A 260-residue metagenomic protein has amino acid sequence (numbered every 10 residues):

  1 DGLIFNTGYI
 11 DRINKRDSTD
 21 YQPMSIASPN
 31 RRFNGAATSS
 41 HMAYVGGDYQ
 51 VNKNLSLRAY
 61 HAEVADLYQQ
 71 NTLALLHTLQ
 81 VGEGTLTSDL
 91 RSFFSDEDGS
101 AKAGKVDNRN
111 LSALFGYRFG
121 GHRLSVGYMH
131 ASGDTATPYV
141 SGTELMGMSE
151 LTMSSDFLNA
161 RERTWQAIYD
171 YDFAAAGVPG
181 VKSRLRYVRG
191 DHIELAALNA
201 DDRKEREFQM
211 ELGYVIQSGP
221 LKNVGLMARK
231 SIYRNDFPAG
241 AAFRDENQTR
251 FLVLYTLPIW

Functional and structural regions predicted by a protein language model:
D1, D48-V51, H77-V81, G116-F119 (+5 more regions): Residue-level signature of outer-membrane beta-barrel architecture
G2, N6-T38, M42, G84-A160 (+2 more regions): Outer-membrane beta-barrel translocator/channel fold
G2-T7, N14, K53-R58, G82-S88 (+5 more regions): Repeated loop/turn-to-beta-strand initiation elements of outer-membrane beta-barrel proteins
F5-T7, D11, V45, L55-A65 (+4 more regions): Transmembrane beta-strand segments that form the barrel wall of outer-membrane beta-barrel proteins
I13-D17, K53, E63-Q69, V81-E83 (+7 more regions): Gram-negative outer-membrane beta-barrel proteins
D20-A37, H41-Y49, R58-H61, T72-H77 (+3 more regions): Outer membrane beta-barrel transmembrane domains
G121, S125-Q217: C-terminal structural cap/anchor segments
A167, M210-L212, D245-W260: Outer-membrane beta-barrel "beta-signal"
